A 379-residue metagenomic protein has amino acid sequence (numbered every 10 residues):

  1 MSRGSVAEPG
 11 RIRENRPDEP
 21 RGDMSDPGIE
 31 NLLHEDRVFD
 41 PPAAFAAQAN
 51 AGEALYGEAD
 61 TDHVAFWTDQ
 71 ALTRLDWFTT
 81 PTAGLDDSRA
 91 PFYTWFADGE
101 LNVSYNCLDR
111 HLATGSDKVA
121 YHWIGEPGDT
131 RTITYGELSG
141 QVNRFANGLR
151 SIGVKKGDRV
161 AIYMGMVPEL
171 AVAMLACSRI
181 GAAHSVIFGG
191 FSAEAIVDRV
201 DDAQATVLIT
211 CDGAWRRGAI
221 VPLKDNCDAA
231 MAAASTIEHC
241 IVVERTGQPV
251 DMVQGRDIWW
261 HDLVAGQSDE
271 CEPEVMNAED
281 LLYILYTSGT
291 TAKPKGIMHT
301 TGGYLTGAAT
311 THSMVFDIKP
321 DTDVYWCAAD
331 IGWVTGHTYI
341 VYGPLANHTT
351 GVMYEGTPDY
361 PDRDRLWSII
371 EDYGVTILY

Functional and structural regions predicted by a protein language model:
E58-T82, D98-Y121: A short N-terminal helical cap/helix-turn-helix that marks the beginning of AMP-binding/adenylate-forming
A59, L108-L112, L138, V142 (+6 more regions): Adenylate-forming
S104, Y121-L175, S192-V197, M252 (+2 more regions): Conserved AMP-binding/adenylate-forming core of the ANL superfamily
D117-V119, C240-V242, V253-Y286, K293 (+2 more regions): Conserved pre-ATP/AMP-binding loop-to-beta segment of ANL
G128, I284-G296, H312: Conserved adenylation A10 loop of the ANL superfamily
A146-N147, R159, G165-A193, A203-L208 (+3 more regions): A short helix-loop-beta submotif of the ANL/AMP-binding
L175, R179-D262, G374, Y379: Structural core segment of the AMP-binding/adenylate-forming
L305-V324, V334-I377: Conserved AMP-binding/adenylation subdomain of ANL enzymes
